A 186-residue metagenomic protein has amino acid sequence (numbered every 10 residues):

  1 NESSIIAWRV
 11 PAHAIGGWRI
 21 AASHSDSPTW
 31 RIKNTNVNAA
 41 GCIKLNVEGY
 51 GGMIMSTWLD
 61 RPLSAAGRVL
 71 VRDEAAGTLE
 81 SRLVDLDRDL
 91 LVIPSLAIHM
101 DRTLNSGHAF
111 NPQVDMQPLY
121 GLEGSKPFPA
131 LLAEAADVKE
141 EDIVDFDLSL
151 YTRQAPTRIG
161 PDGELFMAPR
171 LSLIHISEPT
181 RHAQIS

Functional and structural regions predicted by a protein language model:
E2-A7, A12-I15, R72, V84-L171: Soluble metallo-hydrolase cores and metallopeptidase-like ectodomains found primarily in the secretory/periplasmic
I15-T103: A generic, well-ordered mixed alpha/beta core segment in the N-terminal half of proteins
A21-S23, P28, P169-S177: Conserved phosphate/anionic-ligand binding catalytic regions in large, soluble enzymes, centered on
S27, V37, D137-V138, R181: Short, intrinsically disordered, mixed-charge
I174-S186: Residue-level detector of conserved catalytic or cofactor/ligand-binding positions in enzyme active sites
